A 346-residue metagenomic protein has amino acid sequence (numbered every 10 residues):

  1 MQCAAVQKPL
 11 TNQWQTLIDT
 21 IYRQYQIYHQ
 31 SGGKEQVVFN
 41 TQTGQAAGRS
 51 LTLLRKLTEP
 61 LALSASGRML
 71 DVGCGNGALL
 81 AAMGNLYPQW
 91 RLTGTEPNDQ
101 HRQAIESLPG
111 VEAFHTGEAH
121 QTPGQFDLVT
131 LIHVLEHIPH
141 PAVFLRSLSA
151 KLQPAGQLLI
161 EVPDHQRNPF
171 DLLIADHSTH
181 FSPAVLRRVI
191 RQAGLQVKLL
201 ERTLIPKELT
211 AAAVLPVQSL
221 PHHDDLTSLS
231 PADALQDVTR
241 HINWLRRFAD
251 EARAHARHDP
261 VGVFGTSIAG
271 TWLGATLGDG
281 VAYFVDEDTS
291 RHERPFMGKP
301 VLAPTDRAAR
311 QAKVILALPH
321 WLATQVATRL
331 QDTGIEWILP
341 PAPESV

Functional and structural regions predicted by a protein language model:
M1-G124, L128, I132, L145 (+5 more regions): Conserved N-terminal segment of class I S-adenosyl-L-methionine
Q89-W90, Q153-G156, T333-E336: A short helix->loop->beta-strand "cap" motif at the edges of active sites that frequently abuts
I132-V134, P139: Short catalytic micro-motifs in class I SAM-dependent methyltransferases
V143-Q157: A short glycine-rich, Lys/Arg-flanked "PGG" loop and its adjoining helix->strand segment in the class I
L158-L159, V197: A short hydrophobic/small-residue beta-strand
L159-V189: Short, glycine-/aromatic-enriched active-site segment of Class I SAM-dependent methyltransferases
L195-P206: Conserved S-adenosyl-L-methionine
A212, P216-V346: Hydrophobic, well-ordered beta-alpha structural blocks that scaffold small-molecule cofactor pockets
